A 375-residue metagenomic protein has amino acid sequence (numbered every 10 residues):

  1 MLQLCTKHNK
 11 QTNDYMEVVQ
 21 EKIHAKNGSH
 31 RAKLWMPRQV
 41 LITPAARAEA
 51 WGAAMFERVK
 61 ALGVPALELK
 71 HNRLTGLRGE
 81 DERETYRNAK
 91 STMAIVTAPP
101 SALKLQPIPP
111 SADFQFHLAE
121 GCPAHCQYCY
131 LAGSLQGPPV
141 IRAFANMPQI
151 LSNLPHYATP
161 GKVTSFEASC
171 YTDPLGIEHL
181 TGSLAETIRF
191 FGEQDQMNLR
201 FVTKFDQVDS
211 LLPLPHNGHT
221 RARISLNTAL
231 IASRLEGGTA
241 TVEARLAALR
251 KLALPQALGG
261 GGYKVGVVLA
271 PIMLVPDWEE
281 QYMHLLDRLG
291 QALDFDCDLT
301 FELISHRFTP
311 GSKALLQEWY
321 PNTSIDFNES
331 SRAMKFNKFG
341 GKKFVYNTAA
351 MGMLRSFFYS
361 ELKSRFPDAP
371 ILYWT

Functional and structural regions predicted by a protein language model:
L2-G52, D287-T375: Auxiliary Fe-S-binding modules of radical SAM enzymes
K22-K33, R83-E84, K104-Q106, P155-T159 (+1 more regions): Short boundary motifs at domain starts and secondary-structure transition points
M36-R83: Polybasic, low-complexity association/targeting segments
V64-R78, F201-V202, D298-H306, Y373: A generic structural motif
P65, H71-L118, A132-R142: N-terminal [4Fe-4S]-dependent radical SAM core
C122, C126-C129: Short cysteine clusters
G133-S165, E361: Conserved alpha-helical substructure of the radical SAM core
L151, P155-S330: Conserved AdoMet/S-adenosylmethionine-binding subsite of the radical SAM
